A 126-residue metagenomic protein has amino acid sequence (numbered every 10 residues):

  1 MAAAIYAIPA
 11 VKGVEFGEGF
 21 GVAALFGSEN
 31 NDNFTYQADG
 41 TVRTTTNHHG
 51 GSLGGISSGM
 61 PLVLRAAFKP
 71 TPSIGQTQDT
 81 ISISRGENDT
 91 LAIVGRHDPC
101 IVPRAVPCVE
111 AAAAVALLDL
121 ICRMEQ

Functional and structural regions predicted by a protein language model:
M1-N88: Glycine-rich anion/phosphate-binding loop at the beta-strand->alpha-helix junction
V63, T71-Q126: Internal helix-turn-beta structural module
